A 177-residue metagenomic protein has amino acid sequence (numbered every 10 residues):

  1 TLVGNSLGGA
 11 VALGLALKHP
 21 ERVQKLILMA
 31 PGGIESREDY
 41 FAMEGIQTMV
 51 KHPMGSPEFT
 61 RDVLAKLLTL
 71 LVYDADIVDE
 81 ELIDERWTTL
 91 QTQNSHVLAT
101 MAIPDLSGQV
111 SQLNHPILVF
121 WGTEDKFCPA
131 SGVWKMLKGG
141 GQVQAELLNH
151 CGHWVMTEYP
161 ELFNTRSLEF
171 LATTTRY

Functional and structural regions predicted by a protein language model:
L2-G4, M29: Short beta-strand immediately N-terminal to the catalytic nucleophile in serine-hydrolase-like folds
G4, G8, A12: Gly/Ala-rich beta-loop-alpha elbow adjacent to hydrolase catalytic centers
A10, S95-H96, W121, C128 (+1 more regions): Anionic, Ser/Thr-rich low-complexity intrinsically disordered regions
L13-K18, Q24-S56: Flexible "cap/lid" loop of the alpha/beta hydrolase fold
A42, P57-H115: Conserved alpha/beta-hydrolase catalytic His-Asp/Glu region
L113, V119-W121, D125: Short beta-strand/loop motif that positions the catalytic acidic residue of the alpha/beta-hydrolase fold
K126-G132: Conserved alpha/beta-hydrolase "acid-adjacent" motif
G141-Y177: Catalytic active-site module of serine/aspartate enzymes centered on a nucleophile-bearing elbow/loop
